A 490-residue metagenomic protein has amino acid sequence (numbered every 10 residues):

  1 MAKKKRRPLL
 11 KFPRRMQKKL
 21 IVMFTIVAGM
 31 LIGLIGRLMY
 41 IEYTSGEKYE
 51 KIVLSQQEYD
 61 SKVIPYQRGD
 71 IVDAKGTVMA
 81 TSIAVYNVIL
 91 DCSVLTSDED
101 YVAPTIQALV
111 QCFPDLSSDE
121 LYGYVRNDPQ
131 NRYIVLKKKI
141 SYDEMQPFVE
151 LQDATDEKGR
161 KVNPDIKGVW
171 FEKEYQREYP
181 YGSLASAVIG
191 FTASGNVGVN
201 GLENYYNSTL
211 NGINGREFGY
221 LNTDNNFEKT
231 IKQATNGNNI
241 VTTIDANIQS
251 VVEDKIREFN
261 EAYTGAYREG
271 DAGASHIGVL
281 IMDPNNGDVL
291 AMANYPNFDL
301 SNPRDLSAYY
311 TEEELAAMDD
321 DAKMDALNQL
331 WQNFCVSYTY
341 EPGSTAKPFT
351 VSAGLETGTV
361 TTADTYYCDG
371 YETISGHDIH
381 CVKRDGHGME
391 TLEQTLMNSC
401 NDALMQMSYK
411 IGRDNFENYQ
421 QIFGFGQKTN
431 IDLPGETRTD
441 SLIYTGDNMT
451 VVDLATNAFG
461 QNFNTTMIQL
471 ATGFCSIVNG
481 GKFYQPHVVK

Functional and structural regions predicted by a protein language model:
M1-E312, T339, D414-I422: Periplasmic/cell-envelope proteins involved in peptidoglycan metabolism and beta-lactam response
R7, V78-A80, Y86, D224-I231 (+3 more regions): Beta-lactam-recognizing serine transpeptidase/beta-lactamase-like catalytic domain environment
